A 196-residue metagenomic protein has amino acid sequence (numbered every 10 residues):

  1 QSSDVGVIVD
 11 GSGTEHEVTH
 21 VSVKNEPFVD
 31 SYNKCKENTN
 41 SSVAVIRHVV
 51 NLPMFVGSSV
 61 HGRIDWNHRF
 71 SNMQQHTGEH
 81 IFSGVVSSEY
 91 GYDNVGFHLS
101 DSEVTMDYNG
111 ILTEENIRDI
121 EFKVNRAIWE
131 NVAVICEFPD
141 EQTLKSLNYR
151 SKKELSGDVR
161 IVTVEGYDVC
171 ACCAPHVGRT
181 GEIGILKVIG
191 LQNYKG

Functional and structural regions predicted by a protein language model:
Q1-G196: A glycine- and charged-residue-rich anion-binding loop/surface
